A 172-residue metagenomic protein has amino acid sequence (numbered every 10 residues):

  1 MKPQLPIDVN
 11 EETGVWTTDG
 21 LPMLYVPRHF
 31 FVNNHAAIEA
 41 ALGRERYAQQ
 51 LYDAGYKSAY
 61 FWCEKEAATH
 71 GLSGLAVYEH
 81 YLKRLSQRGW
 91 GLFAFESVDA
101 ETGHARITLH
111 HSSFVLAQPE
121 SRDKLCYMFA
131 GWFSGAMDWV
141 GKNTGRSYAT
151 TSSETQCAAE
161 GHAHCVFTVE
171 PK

Functional and structural regions predicted by a protein language model:
M1-M128, S147-T150, Q156-H164, K172: N-terminal accessory segment detector
C126-N143: Active-site helix/loop of acyl-thioester processing domains in fatty-acid/polyketide metabolism, spanning hotdog-fold
